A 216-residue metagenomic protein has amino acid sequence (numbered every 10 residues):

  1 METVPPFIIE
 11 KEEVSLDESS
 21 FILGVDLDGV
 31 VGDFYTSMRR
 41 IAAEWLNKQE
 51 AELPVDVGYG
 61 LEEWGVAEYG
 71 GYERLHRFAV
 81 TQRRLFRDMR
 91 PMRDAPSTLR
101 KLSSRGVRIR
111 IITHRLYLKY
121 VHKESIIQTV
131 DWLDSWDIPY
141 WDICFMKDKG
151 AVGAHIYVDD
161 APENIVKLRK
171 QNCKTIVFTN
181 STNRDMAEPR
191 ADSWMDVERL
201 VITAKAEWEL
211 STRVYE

Functional and structural regions predicted by a protein language model:
E2-G71: Active-site neighborhood of HAD-like aspartate-dependent phosphohydrolases
E50, G58-S97: Metal-dependent phosphoesterase signature
P54-V57, R110-Y120, I126-G150: A short, structured active-site edge motif that brings together acidic residues
F86-P91, A95-I126: Substrate-recognition element of Asp-dependent hydrolases with the DxDx(T/V) motif
R100-S104, D134, R169: Anion (oxyanion) recognition and catalysis
I143-R169: Conserved Lys-Pro-Asp/Glu-containing loop-to-beta segment of HAD-superfamily phosphomonoesterases, centered on
P162-E216: Asp-based, Mg2+/Mn2+-dependent phosphohydrolase catalytic module
